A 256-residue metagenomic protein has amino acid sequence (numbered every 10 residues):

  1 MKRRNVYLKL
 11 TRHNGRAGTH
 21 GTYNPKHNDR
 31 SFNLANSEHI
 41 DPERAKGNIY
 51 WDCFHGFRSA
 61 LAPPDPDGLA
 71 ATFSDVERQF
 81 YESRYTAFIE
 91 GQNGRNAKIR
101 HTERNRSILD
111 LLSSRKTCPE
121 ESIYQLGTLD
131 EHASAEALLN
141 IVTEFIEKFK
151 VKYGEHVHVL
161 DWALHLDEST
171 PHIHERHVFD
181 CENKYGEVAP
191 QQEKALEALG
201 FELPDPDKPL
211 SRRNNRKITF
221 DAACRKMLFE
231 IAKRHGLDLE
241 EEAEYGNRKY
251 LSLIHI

Functional and structural regions predicted by a protein language model:
M1-I254: N-terminal nicking endonuclease/strand-transfer module with a His-rich metal-binding environment and a catalytic Tyr
